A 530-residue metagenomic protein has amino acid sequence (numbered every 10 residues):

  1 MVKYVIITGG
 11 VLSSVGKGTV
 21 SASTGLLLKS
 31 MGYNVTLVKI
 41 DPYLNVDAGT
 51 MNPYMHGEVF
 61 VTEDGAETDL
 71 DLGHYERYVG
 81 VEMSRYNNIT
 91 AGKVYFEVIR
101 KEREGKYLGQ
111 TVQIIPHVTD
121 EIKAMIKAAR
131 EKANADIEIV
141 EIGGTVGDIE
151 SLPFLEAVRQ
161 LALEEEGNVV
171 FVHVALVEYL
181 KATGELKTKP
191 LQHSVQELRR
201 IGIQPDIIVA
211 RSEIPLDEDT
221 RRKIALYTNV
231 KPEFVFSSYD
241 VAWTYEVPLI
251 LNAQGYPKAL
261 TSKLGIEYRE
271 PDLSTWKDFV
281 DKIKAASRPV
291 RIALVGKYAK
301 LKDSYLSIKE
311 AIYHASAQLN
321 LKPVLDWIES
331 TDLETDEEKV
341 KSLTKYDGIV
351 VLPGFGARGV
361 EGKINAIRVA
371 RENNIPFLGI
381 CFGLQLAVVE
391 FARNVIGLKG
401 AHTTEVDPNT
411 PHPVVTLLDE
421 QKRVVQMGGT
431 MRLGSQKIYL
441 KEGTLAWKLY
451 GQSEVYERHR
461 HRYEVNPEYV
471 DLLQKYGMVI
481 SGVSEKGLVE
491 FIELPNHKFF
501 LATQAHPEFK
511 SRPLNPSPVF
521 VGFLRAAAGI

Functional and structural regions predicted by a protein language model:
M1-V324, T331-G348, G356, K363-V369 (+3 more regions): Flexible phosphate-sensing "switch/lid" loops adjacent to ATP/NTP-binding sites across phosphate-transfer
G9, K39, S212, Y239 (+12 more regions): Active-site proximal loops enriched in glycine and acidic residues that flank catalytic Cys/His/Asp and coordinate
L12-G18, A22-L26, S30, Y346-Q436 (+2 more regions): Cysteine-nucleophile active-site neighborhood
M55-E63, V209, V241-Y245, V351 (+5 more regions): Short beta-alpha connecting loops at secondary-structure transitions that line or flank enzyme active sites
T62-D71, P232-D240, H402-T416, L488-E490 (+1 more regions): Short, basic, helix/turn surface patches
L108-T119, Y298, P353-V360, M431 (+3 more regions): Short acidic-aromatic active-site loops that bind/stabilize oxyanions
R269-D272, L378-G379, L398-T404, V455 (+2 more regions): Acidic/polar loop patches that form or flank catalytic/metal-binding clefts of enzymes that bind anionic ligands
L433-K437, K441-I530: C-terminal and late-domain segments of enzyme folds
